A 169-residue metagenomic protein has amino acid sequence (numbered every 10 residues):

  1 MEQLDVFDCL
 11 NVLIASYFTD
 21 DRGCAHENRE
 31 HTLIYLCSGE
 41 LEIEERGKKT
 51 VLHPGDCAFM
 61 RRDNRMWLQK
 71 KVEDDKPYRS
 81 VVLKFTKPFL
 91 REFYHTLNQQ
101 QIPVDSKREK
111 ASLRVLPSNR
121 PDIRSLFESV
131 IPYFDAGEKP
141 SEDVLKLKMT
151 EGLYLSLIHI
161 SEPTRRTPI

Functional and structural regions predicted by a protein language model:
M1-V6: A short, N-terminal "cap"/entry segment at the start of jelly-roll beta-barrel domains of the cupin/DSBH fold
F7-V104: N-terminal regulatory/effector-sensing and dimerization cores that precede helix-turn-helix DNA-binding domains
D21, P140, R165: Conserved short-loop catalytic and cofactor-binding motifs
E45, K71-E73, D135-K139, S161: Short, flexible helix-adjacent loops and helix caps
F93, L153-S156: Hydrophobic recognition helices of helix-based DNA-binding modules
N98-E151: Amphipathic alpha-helical segments enriched in hydrophobic/aromatic residues interleaved with Lys/Arg
S106, I158-H159: Short acidic (Asp/Glu) and glycine-rich catalytic loops that position anionic groups and cofactors
H159-I169: Single conserved hydrophobic/aromatic residue that forms the stacking wall/gate of nucleotide- or nucleobase-binding
